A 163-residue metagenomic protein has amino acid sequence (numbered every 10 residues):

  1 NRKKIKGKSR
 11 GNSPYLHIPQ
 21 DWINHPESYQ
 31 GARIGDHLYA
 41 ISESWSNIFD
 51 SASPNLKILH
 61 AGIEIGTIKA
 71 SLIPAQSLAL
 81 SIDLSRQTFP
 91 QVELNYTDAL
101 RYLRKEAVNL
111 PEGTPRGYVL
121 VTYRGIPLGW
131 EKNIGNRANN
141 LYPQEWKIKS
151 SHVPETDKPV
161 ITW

Functional and structural regions predicted by a protein language model:
N1-W163: Polybasic, low-complexity RNA-engagement segments
